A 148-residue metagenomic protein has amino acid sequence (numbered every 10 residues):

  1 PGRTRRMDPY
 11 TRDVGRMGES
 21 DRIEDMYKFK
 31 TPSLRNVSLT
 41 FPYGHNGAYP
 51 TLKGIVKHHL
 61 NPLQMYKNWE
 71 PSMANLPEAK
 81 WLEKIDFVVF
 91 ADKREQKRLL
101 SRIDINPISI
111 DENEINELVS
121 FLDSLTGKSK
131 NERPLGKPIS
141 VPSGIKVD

Functional and structural regions predicted by a protein language model:
P1-D148: Periplasmic c-type cytochrome electron-transfer domains
